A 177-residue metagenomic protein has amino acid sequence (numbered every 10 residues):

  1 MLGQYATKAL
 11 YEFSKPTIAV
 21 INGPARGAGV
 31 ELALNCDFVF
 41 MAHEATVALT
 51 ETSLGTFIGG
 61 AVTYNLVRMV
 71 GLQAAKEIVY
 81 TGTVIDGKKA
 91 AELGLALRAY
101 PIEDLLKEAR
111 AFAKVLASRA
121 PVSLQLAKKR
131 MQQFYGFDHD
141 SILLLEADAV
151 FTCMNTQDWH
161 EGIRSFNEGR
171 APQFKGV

Functional and structural regions predicted by a protein language model:
M1-A9: Extended, non-globular alpha-helical segments
K8-V122, T156, E161-R164, R170 (+1 more regions): Crotonase-fold acyl-CoA enzyme core
K128-F137: Short, charged, surface-exposed hinge/linker loops at domain edges that act as mobile lids or interdomain connectors
Q133-F134, G169-Q173: A short structural micro-motif
F137-L143: Short beta-strand->loop
